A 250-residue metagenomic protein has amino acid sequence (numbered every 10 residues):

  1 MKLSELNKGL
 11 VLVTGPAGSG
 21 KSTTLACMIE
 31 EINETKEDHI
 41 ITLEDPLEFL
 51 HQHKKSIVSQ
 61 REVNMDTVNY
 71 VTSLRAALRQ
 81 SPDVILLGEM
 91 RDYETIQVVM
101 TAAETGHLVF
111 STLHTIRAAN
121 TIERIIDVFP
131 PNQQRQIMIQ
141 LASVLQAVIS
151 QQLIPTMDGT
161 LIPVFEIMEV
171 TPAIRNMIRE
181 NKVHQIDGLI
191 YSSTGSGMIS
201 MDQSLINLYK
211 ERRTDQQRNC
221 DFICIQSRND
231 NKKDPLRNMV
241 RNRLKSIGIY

Functional and structural regions predicted by a protein language model:
M1-Y250: Short, flexible helix-loop junctions that flank or precede catalytic/ligand sites
